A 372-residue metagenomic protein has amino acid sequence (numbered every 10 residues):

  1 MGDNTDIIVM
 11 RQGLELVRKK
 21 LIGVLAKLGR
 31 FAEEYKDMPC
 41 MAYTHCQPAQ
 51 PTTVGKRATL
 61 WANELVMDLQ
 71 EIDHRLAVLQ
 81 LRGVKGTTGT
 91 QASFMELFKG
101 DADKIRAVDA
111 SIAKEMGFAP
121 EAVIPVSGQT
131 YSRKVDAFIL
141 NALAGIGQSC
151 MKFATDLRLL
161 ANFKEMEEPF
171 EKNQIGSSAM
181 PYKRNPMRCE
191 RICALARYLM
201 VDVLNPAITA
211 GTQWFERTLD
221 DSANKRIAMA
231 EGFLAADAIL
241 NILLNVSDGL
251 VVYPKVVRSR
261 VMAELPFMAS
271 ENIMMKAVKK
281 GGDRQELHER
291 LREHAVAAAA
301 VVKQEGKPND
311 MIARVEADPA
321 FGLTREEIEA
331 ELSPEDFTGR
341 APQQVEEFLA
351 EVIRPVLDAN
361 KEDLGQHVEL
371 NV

Functional and structural regions predicted by a protein language model:
M1-G2, M95-A102, D109, E115 (+7 more regions): A structural signal for small-residue-enriched, beta-sheet-centric alpha/beta enzyme cores and oligomeric scaffold folds
M1-N4, P181-K183: Glycine/serine-rich anion-binding loops at beta->alpha junctions that coordinate negatively charged ligand groups
D3-Q50, F118-V135, R217-S222: Long, non-coiled-coil amphipathic alpha-helical linker/lever segments that couple catalytic cores to other domains
K19-I22, Q50-T212: Internal glycine-rich alpha/beta core junctions
A26-E33, D37-C40, M67-A77, G117 (+8 more regions): Charged/polar positions within long, soluble alpha-helices
M38-A42, R75-L81, L160-M166, Q285-H288 (+2 more regions): Flexible, glycine/charged-enriched surface loops at secondary-structure junctions
I175-V372: Catalytic-core signal marking the mid-to-C-terminal active-site face
